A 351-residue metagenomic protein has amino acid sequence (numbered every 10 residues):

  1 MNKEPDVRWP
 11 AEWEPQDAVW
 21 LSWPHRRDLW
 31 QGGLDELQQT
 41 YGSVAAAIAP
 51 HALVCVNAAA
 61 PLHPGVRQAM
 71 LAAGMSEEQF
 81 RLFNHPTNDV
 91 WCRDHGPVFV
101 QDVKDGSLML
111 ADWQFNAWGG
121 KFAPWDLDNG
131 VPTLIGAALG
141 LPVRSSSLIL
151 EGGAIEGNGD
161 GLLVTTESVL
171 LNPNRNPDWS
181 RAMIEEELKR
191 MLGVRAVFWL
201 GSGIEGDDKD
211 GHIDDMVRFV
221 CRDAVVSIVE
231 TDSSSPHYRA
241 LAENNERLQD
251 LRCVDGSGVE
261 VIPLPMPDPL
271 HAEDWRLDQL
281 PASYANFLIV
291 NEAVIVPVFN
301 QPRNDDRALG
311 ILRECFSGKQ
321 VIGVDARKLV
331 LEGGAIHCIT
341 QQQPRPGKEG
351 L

Functional and structural regions predicted by a protein language model:
M1-L351: The feature marks the mature, well-folded catalytic cores of soluble enzymes
